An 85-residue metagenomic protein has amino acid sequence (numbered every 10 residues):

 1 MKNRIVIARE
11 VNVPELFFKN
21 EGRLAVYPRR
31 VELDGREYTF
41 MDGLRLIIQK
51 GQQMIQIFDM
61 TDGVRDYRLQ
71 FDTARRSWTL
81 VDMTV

Functional and structural regions predicted by a protein language model:
M1-V85: Cysteine-centric segments in proteins
